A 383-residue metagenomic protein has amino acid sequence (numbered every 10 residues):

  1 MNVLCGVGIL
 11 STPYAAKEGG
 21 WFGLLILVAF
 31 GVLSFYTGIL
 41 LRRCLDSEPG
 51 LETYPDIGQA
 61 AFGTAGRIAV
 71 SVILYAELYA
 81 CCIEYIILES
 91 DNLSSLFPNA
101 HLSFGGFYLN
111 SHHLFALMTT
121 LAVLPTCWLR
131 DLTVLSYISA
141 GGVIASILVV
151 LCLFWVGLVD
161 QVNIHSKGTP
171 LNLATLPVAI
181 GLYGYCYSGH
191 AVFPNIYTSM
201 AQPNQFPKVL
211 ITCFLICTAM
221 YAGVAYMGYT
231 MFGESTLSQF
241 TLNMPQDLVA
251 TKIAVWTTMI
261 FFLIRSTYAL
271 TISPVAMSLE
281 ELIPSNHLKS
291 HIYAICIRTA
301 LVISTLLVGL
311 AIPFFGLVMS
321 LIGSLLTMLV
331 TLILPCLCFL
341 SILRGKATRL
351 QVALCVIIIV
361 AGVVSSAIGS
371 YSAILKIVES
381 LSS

Functional and structural regions predicted by a protein language model:
M1-Y14, F35-I39: Membrane-interface "cap" regions at the ends of multi-pass membrane proteins
I9, L121, G309, T331-L332: Hydrophobic alpha-helical transmembrane segments of integral membrane proteins, especially lipid-exposed positions
T12-G20, L132-T133, L317: Short, hydrophobic transmembrane alpha-helix segments
A15, P125-L129, L307-P313: Hydrophobic alpha-helical transmembrane segments
A15-C44, E48-L51: Extracellular loop-to-transmembrane helix junctions
F22-G23, V134, Q205-K208: Residue-level recognition of membrane-helix boundary sites in multi-pass small-molecule transporters
I39, L45-L74, I83-L117, I138-I144 (+3 more regions): Membrane-interfacial loop- and helix-cap regions that link adjacent transmembrane helices in polytopic membrane proteins
A122, W128-V134, A140: Intramembrane alpha-helical segments
